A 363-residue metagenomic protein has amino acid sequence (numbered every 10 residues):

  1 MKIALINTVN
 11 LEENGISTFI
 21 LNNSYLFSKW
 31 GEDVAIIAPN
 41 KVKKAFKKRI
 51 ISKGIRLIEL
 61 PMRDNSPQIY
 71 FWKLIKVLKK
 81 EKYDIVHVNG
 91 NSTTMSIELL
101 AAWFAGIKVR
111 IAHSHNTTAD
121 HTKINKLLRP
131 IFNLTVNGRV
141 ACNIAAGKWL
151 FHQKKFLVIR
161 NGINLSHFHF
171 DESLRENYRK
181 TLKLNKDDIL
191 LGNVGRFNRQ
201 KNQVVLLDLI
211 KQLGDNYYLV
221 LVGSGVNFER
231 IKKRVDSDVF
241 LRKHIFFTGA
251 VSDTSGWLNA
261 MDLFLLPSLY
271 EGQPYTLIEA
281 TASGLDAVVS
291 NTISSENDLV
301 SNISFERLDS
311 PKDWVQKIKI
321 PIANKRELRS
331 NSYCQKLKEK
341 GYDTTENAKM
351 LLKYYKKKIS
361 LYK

Functional and structural regions predicted by a protein language model:
L5-I69, G225-N227, Y354: N-terminal strand-loop element at the rim of the active site of nucleotide-sugar-dependent glycosyltransferases
N14-N22, I189, N193-Q212, V226-E229: A conserved mid-protein helix/loop that constitutes part of the nucleotide-sugar donor-binding site
I37-A38, D286-S290, S295: Short hydrophobic beta-strand element within catalytic cores of glycosyltransferases and related nucleotide-activated
N91, A250, L269: Aromatic "clamp/platform" in nucleotide-sugar-dependent glycosyltransferases that forms part of the donor/acceptor
L134-F170: A short, active-site helix/loop in glycosyltransferases that binds the activated sugar's phosphate group
H169-L184, K325: A short helix/loop element that forms part of the nucleotide-sugar donor recognition site in Leloir-type
N227-I231, L241-V251, W257: Active-site donor-binding acidic/aromatic loop of nucleotide-activated sugar and phosphosugar transferases involved
E296-E327: Change "using UDP/GDP/dTDP sugars" to "using nucleotide sugars
